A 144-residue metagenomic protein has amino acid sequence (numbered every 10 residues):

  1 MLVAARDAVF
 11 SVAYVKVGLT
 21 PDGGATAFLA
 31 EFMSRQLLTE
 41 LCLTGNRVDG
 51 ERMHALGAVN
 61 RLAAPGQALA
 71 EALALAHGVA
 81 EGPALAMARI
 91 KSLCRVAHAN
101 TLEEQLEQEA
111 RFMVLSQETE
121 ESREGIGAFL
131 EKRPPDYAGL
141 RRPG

Functional and structural regions predicted by a protein language model:
M1-M87, T101, V114-G127, R133 (+1 more regions): Crotonase-fold acyl-CoA enzyme core
C94: Active-site-adjacent beta-strand/loop module that shapes the phosphate/pyrophosphate-binding cleft
N100-L106: Short beta-strand->loop
A138-G144: …primarily DNA-binding HTH/wHTH and HhH modules…
